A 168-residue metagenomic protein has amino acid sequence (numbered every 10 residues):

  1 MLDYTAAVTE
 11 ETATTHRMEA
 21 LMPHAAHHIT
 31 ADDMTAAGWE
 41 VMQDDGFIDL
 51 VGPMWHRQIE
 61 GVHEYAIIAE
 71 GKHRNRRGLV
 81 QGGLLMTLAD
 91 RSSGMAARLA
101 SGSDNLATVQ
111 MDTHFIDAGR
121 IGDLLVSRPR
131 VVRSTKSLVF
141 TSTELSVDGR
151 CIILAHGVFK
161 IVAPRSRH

Functional and structural regions predicted by a protein language model:
L2-H168: Terminal targeting signals and extreme-terminal segments of soluble enzymes
